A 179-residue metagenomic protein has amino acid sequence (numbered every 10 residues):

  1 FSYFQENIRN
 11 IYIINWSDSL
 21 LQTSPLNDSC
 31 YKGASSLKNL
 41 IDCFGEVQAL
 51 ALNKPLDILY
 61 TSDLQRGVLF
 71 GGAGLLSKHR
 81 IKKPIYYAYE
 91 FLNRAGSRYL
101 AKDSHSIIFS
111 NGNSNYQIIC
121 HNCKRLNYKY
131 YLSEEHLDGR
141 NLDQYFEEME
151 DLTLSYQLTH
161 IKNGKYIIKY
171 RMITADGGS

Functional and structural regions predicted by a protein language model:
F1-S2: Catalytic cores of extracellular degradative/oxidative enzymes
Q5-E6, Q48: Residue-level recognition of short, structured coil/turn motifs that connect secondary structure elements
N7-Y12: Short beta-strand/loop segments at the ligand-binding rim of alpha/beta enzyme cores
N15-D138: Aromatic/acidic polysaccharide-binding cleft in carbohydrate-active enzymes
H105-G178: Carbohydrate-binding surface patches
